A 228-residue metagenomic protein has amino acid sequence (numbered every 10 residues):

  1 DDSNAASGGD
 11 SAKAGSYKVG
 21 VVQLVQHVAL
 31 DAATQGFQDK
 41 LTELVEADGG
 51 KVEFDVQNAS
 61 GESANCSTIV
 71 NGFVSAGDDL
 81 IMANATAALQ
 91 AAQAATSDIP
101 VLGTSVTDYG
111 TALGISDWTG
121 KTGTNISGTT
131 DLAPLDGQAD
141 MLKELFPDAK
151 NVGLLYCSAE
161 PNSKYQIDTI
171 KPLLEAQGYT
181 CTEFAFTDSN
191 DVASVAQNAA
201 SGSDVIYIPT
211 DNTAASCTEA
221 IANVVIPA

Functional and structural regions predicted by a protein language model:
D1-S16: Short, low-complexity, disordered segments immediately C-terminal to signal peptides in bacterial exported proteins
A12-D39, L44, D55-A64, A159-S163 (+1 more regions): Extracytoplasmic "Venus flytrap"
V19, F37, S127-L174: An alpha-beta-alpha
A29-K40, N65-I69, N84-A88, A92 (+6 more regions): Stable alpha-helical elements in mature extracytoplasmic
V52-S75, F184-A200: Structural motif
N58-D117, D211-V225: Beta-alpha junction/loop-to-helix N-cap segments that form part of ligand/metal-binding clefts
D78-D79, A149, S203-D204: Short, high-confidence coil segments that cap the C-terminus of an alpha-helix and link into the following beta-strand
P161-A228: Pocket-lining segment of extracytoplasmic ligand-binding domains
